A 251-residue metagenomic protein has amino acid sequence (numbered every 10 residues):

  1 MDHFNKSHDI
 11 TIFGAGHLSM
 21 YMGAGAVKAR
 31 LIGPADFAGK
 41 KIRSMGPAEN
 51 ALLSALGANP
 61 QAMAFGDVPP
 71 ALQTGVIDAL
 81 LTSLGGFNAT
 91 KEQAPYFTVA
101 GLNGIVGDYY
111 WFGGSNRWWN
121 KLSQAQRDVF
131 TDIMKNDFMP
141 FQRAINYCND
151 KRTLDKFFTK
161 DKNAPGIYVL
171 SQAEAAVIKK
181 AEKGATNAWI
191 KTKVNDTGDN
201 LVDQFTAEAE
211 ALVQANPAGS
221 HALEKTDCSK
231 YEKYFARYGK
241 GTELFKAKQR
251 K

Functional and structural regions predicted by a protein language model:
M1-D9: Short, solvent-exposed loop/beta-turn-alpha elements that line the ligand-binding surface or hinge of extracytoplasmic
T11-K251: N-terminal secretory/targeting leader peptides
